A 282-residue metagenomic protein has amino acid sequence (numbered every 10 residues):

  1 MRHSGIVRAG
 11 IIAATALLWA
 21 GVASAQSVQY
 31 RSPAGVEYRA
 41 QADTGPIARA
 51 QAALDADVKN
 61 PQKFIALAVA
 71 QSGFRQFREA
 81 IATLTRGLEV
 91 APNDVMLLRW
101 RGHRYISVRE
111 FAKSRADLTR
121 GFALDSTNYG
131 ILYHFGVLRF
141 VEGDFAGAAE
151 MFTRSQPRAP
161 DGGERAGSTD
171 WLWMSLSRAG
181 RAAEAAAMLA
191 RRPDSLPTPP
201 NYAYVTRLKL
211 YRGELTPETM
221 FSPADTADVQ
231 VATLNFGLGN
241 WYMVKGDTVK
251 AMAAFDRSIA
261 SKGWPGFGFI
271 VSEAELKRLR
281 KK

Functional and structural regions predicted by a protein language model:
A23-A66, G73-F74, R280: N-terminal leader/linker segments that initiate helical-solenoid repeat arrays
A52-A53, R86-G87, R120-G121, R154-S155 (+2 more regions): Canonical positions in the second alpha-helix
A56, V90, L124, R158-D161 (+3 more regions): Structural marker of alpha-solenoid helical repeat scaffolds
P61-Q62, V95-M96, Y129-G130, G163-A166 (+2 more regions): Helix-start (N-cap) detector for alpha-helical repeat units in TPR-like alpha-solenoids, especially tetratricopeptide
G73, S107-V108, V141-E142, R178 (+2 more regions): Register position in tetratricopeptide repeats
